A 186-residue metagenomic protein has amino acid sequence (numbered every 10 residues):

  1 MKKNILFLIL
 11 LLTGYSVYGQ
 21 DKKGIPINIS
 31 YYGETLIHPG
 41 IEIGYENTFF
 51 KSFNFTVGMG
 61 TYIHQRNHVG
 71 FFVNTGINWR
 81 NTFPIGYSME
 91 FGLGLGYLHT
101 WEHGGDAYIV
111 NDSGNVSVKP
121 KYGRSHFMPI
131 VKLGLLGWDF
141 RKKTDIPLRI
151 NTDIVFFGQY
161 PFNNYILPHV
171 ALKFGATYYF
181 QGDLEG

Functional and structural regions predicted by a protein language model:
M1-I25, F180, G186: Bacterial Sec-dependent N-terminal signal peptides
G19-H64, Q181: Short glycine/proline- and aromatic-enriched beta-strand/turn motifs that initiate or cap beta-hairpins
G24, H38-G40, G70-F72, H126-I130 (+1 more regions): Membrane-spanning beta-strands of outer-membrane beta-barrel proteins
I29-T35, N47, V57-T61, T75 (+2 more regions): Transmembrane beta-barrel strands of outer-membrane/channel proteins
I41-E42, N47, M59-T61, R66-N67 (+4 more regions): Outer-membrane beta-barrel domain signature
G44, N74-G76, G175: Alpha-helical elements of Rossmann-like donor-binding domains used by nucleotide-donor carbohydrate transfer enzymes
V57-E90: Hydrophobic/aromatic-rich structural module bridging two neighboring secondary-structure elements via a short loop
N78-G186: Outer-membrane beta-barrel transmembrane domain signature
